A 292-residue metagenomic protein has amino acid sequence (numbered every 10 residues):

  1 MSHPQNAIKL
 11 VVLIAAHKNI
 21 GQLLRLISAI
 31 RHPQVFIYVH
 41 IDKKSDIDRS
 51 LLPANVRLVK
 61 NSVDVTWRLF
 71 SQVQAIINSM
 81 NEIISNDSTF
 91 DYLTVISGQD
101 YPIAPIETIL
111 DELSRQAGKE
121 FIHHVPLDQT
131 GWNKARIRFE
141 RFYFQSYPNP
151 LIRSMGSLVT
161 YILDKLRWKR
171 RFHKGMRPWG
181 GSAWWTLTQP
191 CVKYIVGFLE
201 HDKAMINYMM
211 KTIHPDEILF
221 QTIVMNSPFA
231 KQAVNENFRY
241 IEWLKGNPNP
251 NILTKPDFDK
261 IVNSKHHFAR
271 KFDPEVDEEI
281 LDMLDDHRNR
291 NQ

Functional and structural regions predicted by a protein language model:
M1-Q292: ER/Golgi luminal nucleotide-sugar-dependent glycosyltransferases, focusing on the catalytic module
